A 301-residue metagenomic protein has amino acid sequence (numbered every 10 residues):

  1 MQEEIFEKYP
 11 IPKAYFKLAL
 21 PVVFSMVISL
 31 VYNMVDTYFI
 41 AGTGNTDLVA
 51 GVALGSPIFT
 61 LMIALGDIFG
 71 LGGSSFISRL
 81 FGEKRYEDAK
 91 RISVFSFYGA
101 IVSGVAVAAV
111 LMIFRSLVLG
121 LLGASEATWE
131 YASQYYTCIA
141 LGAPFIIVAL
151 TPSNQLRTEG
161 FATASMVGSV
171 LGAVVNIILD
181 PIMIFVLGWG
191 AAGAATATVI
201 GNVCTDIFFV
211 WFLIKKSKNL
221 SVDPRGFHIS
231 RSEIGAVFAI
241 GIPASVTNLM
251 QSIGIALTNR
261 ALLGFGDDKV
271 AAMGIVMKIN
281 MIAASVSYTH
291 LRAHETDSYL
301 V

Functional and structural regions predicted by a protein language model:
M1-A19, I77-P144, V186-I242, E295-S298: Short alpha-helical transmembrane segments in multi-pass integral membrane proteins
V22, T60, A100, I139 (+4 more regions): Residue-level signature of transmembrane alpha-helical cores of multipass secondary-active transporters and flippases
V23, V27-M34, L61-G72, P144-T151 (+8 more regions): Hydrophobic alpha-helical transmembrane bundles that constitute the permease/transmembrane domains of multi-pass
V27, V31-A50, L119-E126, I182-W189 (+1 more regions): Helix-terminus/linker motif at the lipid-water interface of multi-pass membrane proteins
V49-A109, I146-S165, N259, M273-S298: Small-residue-rich hydrophobic transmembrane alpha-helices
R225-F238, V246, T258, G264 (+1 more regions): Acidic, glycine-rich loop-and-beta core segments that form the ion-binding/anion-interacting portion of active sites
